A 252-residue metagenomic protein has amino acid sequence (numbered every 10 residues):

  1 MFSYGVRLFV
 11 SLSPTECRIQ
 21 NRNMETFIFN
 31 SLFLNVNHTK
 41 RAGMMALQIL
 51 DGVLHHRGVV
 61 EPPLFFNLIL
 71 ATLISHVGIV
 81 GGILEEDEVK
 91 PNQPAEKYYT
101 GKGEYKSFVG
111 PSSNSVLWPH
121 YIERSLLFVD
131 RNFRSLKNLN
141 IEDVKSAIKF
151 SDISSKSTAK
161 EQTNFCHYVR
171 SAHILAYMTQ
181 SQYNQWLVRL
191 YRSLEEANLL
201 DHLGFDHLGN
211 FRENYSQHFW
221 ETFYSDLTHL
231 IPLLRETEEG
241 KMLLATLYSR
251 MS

Functional and structural regions predicted by a protein language model:
M1, Q48-F66, I74, G78-E85 (+2 more regions): Divalent metal-dependent phosphate-bond-processing catalytic cores, especially two-metal-ion Mg2+/Mn2+ enzymes that act
M1-S107: Acidic/His-rich, divalent-metal-binding segments that scaffold phosphate/diphosphate chemistry
L32-T39, L64-N67, S115-P119, I141 (+1 more regions): Amphipathic, non-membrane alpha-helical segments in soluble helical-bundle scaffolds
A42-I49, L117-S135: An active-site-proximal "capping" alpha-helix that borders the catalytic cofactor pocket
G101-E104, K145-F150: Short, conserved phosphate-binding/catalytic loop or strand-edge motifs used in phosphoryl-/nucleotidyl-transfer
K106-H120: A short acidic, glycine-rich active-site loop that binds or catalyzes chemistry on phosphate/adenosine moieties
V129, I141-V144: Hydrophobic, well-structured mid-protein blocks that either form specific transmembrane helices
